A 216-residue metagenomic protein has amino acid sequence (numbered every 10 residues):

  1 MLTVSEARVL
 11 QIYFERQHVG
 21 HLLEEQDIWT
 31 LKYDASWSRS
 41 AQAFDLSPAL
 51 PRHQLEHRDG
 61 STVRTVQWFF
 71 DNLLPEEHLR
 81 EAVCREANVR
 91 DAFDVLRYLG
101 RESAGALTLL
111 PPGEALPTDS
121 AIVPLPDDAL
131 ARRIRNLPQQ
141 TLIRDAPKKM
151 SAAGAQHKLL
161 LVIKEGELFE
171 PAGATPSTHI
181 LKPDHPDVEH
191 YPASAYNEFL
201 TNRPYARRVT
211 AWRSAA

Functional and structural regions predicted by a protein language model:
M1-A216: Phosphate/dinucleotide-binding and metal-coordinating scaffold of catalytic cores in nucleotide-dependent enzymes
